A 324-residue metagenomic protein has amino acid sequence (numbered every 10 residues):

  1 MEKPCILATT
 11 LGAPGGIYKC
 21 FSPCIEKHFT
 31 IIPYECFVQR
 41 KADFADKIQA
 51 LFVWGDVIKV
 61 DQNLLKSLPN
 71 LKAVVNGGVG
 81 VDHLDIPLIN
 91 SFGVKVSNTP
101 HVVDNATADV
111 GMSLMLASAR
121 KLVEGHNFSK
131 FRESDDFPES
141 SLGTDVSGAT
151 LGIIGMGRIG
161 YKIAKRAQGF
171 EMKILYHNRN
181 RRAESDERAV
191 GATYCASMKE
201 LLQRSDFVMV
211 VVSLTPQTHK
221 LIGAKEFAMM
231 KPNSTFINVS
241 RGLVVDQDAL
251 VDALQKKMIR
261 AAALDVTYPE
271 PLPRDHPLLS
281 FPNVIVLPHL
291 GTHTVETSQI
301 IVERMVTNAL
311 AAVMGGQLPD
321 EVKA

Functional and structural regions predicted by a protein language model:
M1-S97, G223: An N-terminal-biased, well-structured beta-alpha scaffold segment characteristic of Rossmann-like dinucleotide-binding
E2-K3, F21, N90, S97-D109 (+3 more regions): C-terminal helix-to-coil terminal segments
K3, L71, S147-T150, N233: Phosphate-coordination loops involved in phosphoryl transfer and adenosine-cofactor binding
F29, V94, A192-T193, N283-I285: Short, conserved active-site loop motifs that form the nucleotide-linked donor/cofactor pocket
A42-D46, L65-L68, V146, L201-S205 (+2 more regions): A short, aliphatic-rich alpha-helical micro-motif
D56-D61, N180-P277: Rossmann-like adenosine-cofactor binding region
P100-T150, K162-K165, G169, Y176-R179 (+1 more regions): Phosphate-binding beta-alpha-beta segment of Rossmann-like dinucleotide-binding domains, i.e., the NAD(P)
M156-G157: Glycine-rich Rossmann-fold phosphate-binding loop(s) that bind the pyrophosphate of adenine dinucleotide cofactors
